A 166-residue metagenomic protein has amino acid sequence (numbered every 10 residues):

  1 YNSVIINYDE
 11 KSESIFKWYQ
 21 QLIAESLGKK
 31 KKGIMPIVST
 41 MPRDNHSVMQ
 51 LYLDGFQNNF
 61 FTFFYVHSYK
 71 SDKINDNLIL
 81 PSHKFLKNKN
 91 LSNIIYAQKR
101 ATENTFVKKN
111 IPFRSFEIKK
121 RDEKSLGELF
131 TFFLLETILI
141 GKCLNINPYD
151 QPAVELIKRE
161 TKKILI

Functional and structural regions predicted by a protein language model:
Y1-I166: A SIS-like phosphosugar-recognition module
